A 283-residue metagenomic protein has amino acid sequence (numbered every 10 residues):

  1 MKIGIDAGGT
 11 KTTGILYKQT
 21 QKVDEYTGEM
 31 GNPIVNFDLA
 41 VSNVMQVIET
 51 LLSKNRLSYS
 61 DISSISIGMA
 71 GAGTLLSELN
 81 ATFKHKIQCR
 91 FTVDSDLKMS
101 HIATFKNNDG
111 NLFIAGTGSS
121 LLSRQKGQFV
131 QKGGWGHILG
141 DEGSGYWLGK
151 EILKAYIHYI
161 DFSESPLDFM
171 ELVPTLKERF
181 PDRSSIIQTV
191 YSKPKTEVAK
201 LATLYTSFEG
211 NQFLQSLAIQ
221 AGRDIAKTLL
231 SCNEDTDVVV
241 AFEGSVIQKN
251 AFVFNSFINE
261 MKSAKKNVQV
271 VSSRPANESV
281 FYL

Functional and structural regions predicted by a protein language model:
M1-S60, T104-D109, L153-L283: ATP-binding/phosphotransfer module of carbohydrate and carboxylate kinases, centering on a glycine-rich
A7-G8, M69-A70, S95-L97, A115-T117 (+2 more regions): Fold-independent oxyanion-binding glycine-rich loops and adjacent beta-strand/coil segments at enzyme active sites
G28, D94, K132: Hydrophobic residues at beta-strand termini and immediately following loops that shape nucleotide-binding pockets
N32, I48-V93, T104-F105: Short beta-strand-loop/turn "lid" adjacent to the catalytic site in phosphate-handling enzymes
S66-A72, A115-G118, V238-K249: Glycine-rich beta-strand-to-loop/alpha-helix junction loops that act as flexible
H85-R90, F129-G136, M261-N267: Glycine/charged-rich beta-loop-alpha catalytic/anionic-binding loops adjacent to active sites
C89-F113, G127-Q128: Conserved phosphate-binding catalytic cores of ATP/NTP-utilizing and phosphoryl-transfer enzymes
N108-H158: Glycine-rich phosphate-binding loop of actin/hexokinase-like ATP-binding domains
